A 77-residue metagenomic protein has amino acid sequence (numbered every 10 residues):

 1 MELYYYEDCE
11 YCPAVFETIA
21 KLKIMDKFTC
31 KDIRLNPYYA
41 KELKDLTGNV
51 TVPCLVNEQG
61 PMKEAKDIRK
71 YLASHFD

Functional and structural regions predicted by a protein language model:
M1-K27: Local sequence-structure signature of Cys/Sec-based thiol-disulfide redox active-site neighborhoods
E10-Y11, P37-Y38, K63: Short alpha-helical
D26-K27, K31-D32, A65-K70: Replace "small metal-dependent catalytic modules" with "small catalytic or cofactor-binding modules
D32-N49: Thioredoxin-like thiol-disulfide oxidoreductase module
L46-V56, A65-K66: Structural micro-motif
N57-D77: Non-catalytic, surface beta->alpha helical segment in thiol-disulfide oxidoreductase systems
